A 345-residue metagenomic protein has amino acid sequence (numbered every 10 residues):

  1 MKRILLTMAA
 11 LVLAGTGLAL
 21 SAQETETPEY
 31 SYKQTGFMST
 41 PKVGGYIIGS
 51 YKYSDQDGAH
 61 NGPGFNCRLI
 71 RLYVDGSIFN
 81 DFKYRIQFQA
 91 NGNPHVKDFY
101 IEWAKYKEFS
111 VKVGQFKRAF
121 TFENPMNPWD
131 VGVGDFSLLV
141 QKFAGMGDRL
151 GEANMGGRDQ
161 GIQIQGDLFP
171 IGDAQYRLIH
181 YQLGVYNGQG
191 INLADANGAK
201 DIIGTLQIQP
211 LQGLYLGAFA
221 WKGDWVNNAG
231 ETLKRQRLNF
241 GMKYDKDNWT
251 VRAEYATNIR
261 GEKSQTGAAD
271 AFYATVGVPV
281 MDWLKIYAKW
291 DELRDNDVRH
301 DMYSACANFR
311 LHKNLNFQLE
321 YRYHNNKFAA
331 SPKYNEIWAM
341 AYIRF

Functional and structural regions predicted by a protein language model:
M1-I48, F345: N-terminal periplasmic/intermembrane-space "pro-region" immediately following the signal or transit peptide
E29-G188, A196-I202, Q207-L216, T275-V278 (+3 more regions): Outer membrane beta-barrel
A59-N66, A90-N91, E152-G156, A194-A199 (+4 more regions): Replace "Gram-negative outer membrane beta-barrel proteins" with "bacterial and organellar outer membrane beta-barrel
G92, Y244-N248, F345: A generic beta-sheet turn/junction motif
Q207-N296: Detector for outer-membrane/organellar transmembrane beta-barrel domains, recognizing the amphipathic beta-strand
G277-K327: C-terminal hydrophobic structural anchor segments that stabilize assembly/packing rather than catalytic chemistry
F309, K333-F345: Outer-membrane beta-barrel "beta-signal"
